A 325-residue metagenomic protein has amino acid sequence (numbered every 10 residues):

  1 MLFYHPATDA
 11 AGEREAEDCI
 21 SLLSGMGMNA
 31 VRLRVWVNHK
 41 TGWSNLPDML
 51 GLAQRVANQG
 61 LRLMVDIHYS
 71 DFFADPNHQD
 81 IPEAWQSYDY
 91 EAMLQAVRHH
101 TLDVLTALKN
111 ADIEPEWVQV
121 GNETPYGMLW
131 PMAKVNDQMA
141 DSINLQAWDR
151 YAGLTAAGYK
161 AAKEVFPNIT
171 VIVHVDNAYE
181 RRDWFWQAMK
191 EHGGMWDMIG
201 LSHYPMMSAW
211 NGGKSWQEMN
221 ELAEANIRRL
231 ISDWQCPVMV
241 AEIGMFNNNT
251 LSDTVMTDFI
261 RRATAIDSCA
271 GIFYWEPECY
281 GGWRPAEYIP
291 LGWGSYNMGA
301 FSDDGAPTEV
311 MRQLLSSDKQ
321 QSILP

Functional and structural regions predicted by a protein language model:
M1, W36-N38, H68-S70, V120-P125 (+4 more regions): Active-site beta-loop-alpha junctions enriched in small/polar residues
M1-L22: Boundary/entry segment of secreted carbohydrate-active catalytic domains
Y4-A11, V135-Q138, R229-S232, T250-R262 (+1 more regions): Aromatic-rich peripheral "rim/lid" segments of glycoside hydrolase catalytic domains that contact and position glycan
R14-E15, S44-D48, D89-H100, A147-L154 (+5 more regions): Soluble or luminal CAZymes and related metallo-dependent hydrolases
C19, P167-T170, E180-S252, R261-T264 (+1 more regions): Glycoside hydrolase catalytic-domain groove-lining segments
I20-T170, D176: Substrate-binding cleft and catalytic face of glycoside hydrolase catalytic domains, especially the flexible beta-alpha
R55-Q59, D103, A107-A111, A157-V165 (+5 more regions): Alpha-helical structural signal in soluble globular domains
